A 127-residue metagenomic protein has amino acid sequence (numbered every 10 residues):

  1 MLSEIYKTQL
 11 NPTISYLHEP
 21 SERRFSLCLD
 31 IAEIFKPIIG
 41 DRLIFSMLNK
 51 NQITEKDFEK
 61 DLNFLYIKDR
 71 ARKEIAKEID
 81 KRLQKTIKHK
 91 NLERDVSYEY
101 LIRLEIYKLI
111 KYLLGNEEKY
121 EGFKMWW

Functional and structural regions predicted by a protein language model:
M1-W127: N-terminal intrinsically disordered, cationic/polar leader segments that include organellar targeting peptides
